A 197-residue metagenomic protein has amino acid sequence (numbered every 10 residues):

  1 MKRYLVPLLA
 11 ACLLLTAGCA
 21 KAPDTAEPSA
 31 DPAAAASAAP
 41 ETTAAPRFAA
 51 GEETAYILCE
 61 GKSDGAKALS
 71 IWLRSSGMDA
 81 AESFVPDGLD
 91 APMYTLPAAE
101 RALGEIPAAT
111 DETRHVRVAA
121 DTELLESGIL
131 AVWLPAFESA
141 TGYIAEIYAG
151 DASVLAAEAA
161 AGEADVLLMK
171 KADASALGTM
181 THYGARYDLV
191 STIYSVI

Functional and structural regions predicted by a protein language model:
P7-T16: Bacterial N-terminal signal peptides
C19-E27: Bacterial lipoprotein signal-peptidase II cleavage site
A34-G51, I106-I197: N-terminal segment of the mature folded domain
G51-G65, W72, S195-I197: A bilobed periplasmic-binding-protein/Venus flytrap-type ligand-binding module shared by bacterial periplasmic
S70-Y94: Periplasmic-binding protein-like
P86-T113: An extracytoplasmic/periplasmic, membrane-proximal ligand-sensing/linker region
